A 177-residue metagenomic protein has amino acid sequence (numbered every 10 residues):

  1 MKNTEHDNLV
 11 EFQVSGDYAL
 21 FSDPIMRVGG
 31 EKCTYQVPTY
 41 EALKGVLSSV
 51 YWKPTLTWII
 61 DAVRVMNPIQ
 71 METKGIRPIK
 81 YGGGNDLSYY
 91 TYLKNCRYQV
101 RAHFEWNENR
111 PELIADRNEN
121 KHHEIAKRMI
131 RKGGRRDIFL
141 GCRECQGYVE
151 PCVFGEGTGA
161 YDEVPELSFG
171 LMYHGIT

Functional and structural regions predicted by a protein language model:
K2, H6, P38, K53 (+4 more regions): Intrinsically disordered, low-complexity linear regions
K2-G30: N-terminal, Lys/Arg- and Ser/Thr-rich interaction peptides
L9, I60, N95-Q99: Extracellular structured ligand-interaction cores
V14-L20, N67, V100-E108: Beta-strand elements of well-folded, non-transmembrane domains
D23, W58-I60, E112-L113: Short, hydrophobic/aromatic beta-strand segments
M26-V46, E124, I130-G133: Short, flexible N-terminal segments of the mature chain
C33-T73: Glycine/small-residue-rich interface belts in oligomeric ring/scaffold proteins and their assembly partners
P78-T177: Internal, well-folded beta-alpha domain core
